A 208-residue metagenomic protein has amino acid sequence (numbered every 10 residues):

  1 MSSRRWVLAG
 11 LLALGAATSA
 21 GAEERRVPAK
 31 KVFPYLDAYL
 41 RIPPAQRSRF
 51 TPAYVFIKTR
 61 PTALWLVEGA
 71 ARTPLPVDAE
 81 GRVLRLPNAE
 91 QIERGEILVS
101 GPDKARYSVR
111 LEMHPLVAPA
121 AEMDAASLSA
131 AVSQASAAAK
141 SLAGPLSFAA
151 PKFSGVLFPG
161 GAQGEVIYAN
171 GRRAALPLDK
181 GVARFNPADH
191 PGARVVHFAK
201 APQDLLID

Functional and structural regions predicted by a protein language model:
S3-L8: N-terminal export leaders
L11-L12: Sec-dependent signal peptide hydrophobic core
G15-A20: N-terminal signal peptide c-region/cleavage motif recognized by signal peptidases
A22-R94: N-terminal Sec/ER secretory leader and immediately downstream segment of secreted/extracellular precursors
E23-F56, A121-F158: Extracellular ectodomain segments of secreted/surface proteins
N88-D103, P187-A199: Noncatalytic modules at the cell exterior or secretory-pathway interfaces, chiefly beta-strand-rich lectin/adhesion
G101-A118, A201-L206: Short acidic/polar inter-strand loop motif in beta-rich domains
A139-D208: Glycine-rich, aromatic-bearing surface loops/beta-hairpins
